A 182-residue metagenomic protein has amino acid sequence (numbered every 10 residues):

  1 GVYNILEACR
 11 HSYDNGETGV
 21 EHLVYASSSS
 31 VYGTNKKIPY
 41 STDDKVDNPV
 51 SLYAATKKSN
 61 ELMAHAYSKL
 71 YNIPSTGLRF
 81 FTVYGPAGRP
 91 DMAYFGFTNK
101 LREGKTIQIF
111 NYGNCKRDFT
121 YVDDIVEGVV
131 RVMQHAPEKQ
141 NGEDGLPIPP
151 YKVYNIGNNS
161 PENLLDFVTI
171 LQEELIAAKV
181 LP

Functional and structural regions predicted by a protein language model:
G1-V83, E162-L165, T169: N-terminal Rossmann-like NAD(P)+-binding domain of SDR-like oxidoreductases, especially those catalyzing
Y3-E7, D91, D123-V126, V130: Conserved active-site region of classical short-chain dehydrogenase/reductase
L6, H65, T98-N99, V130: Solvent-exposed, non-membrane alpha-helical residues enriched in polar/charged side chains
T18, D47, R89, L101-R102 (+1 more regions): A generic fold-level signal
V31-Y32, V83-G85, C115, I125: Conserved sequence/active-site signature of Rossmann-fold short-chain dehydrogenase/reductase
I38-P39, P90-T98: A glycine/serine/threonine-rich, flexible loop-to-helix segment that serves as the NAD(P) cofactor-binding "lid"
L52, A87-P90: Short, solvent-exposed loop/turn segments at secondary-structure boundaries
N99-P182: C-terminal substrate-binding subdomain of Rossmann-fold SDR/epimerase-dehydratase oxidoreductases
